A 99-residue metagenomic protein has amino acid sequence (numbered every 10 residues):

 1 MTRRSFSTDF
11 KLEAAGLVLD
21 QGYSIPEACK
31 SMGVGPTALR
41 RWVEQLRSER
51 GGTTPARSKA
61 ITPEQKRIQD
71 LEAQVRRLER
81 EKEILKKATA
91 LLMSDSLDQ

Functional and structural regions predicted by a protein language model:
M1-Q99: Residue-centric detector for conserved, function-critical "anchor" positions in compact interaction modules
